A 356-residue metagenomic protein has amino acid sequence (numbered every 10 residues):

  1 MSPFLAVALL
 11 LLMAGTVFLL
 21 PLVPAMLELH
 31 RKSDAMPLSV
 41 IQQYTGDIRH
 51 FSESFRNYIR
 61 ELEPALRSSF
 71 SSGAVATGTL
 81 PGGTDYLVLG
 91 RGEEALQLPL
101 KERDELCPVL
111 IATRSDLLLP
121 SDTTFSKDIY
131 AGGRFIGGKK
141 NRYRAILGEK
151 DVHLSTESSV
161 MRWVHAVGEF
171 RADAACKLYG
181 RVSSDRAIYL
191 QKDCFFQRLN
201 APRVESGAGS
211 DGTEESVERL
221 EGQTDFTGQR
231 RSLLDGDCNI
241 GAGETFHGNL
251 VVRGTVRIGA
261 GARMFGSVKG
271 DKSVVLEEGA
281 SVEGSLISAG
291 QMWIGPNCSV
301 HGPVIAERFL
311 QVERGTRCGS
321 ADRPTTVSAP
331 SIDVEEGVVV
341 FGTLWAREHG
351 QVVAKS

Functional and structural regions predicted by a protein language model:
M1-P324, S328-A329, D333-S356: Charge-rich, low-hydrophobicity low-complexity segments
